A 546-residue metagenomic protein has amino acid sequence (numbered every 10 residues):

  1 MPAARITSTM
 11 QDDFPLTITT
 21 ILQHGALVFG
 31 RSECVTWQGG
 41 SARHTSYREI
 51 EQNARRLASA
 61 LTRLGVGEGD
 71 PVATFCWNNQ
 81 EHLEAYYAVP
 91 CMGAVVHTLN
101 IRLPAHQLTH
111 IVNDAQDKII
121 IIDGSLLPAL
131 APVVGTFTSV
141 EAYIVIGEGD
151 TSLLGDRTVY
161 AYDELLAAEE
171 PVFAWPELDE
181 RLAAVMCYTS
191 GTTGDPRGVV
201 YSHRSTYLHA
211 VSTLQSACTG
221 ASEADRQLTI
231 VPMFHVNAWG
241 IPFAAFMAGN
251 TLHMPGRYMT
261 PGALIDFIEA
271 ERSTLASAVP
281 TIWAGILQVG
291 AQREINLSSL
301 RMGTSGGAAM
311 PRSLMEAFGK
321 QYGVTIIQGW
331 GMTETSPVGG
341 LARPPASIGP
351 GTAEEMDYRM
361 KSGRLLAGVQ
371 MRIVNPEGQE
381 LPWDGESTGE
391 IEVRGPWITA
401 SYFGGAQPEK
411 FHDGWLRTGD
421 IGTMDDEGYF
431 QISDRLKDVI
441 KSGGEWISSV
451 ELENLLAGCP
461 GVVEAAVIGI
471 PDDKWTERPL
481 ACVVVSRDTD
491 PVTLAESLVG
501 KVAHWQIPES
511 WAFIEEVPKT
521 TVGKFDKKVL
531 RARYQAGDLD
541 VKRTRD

Functional and structural regions predicted by a protein language model:
L22-Q23, R63-L64, C91-L166, S486-T489 (+1 more regions): Structural core segment of the AMP-binding/adenylate-forming
G30-E33, T158-Y160, L166-Y188, D195 (+1 more regions): Conserved pre-ATP/AMP-binding loop-to-beta segment of ANL
C34-Y87, P104-T109, A161-E164: Conserved AMP-binding/adenylate-forming core of the ANL superfamily
H44-E49, A184-V211: Conserved AMP-binding A3 loop
T74, L103, T109, I120-I122 (+7 more regions): AMP-binding/adenylate-forming catalytic core of the ANL superfamily
Y207-R226, V236-T274, V289: Conserved AMP-binding/adenylation subdomain of ANL enzymes
M247, A270-A278, L287-D357, Q370 (+1 more regions): Gly/Ser/Thr-rich phosphate-binding loop
L365-E392, D426-E427, R487-P491, D526: Conserved beta-loop-beta connector loops within the AMP-binding
